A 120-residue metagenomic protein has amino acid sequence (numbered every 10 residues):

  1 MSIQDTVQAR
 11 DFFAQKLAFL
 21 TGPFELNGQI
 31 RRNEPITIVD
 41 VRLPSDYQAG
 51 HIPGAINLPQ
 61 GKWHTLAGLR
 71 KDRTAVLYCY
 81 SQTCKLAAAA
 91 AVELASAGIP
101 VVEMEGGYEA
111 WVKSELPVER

Functional and structural regions predicted by a protein language model:
M1-I38, R42-D46, R120: Flexible, polar/low-complexity N-terminal or interdomain linker segments that lie immediately upstream of folded
T21, P59, E105: Short loop/edge segments at beta-strand edges and connector loops that shape dinucleotide/nucleotide cofactor-binding
N33-I38, P53-G54, T74, P100: Short active-site oxyanion
D40, A55, L94: Terminal peptide-recognition signature
I56, T74, V118-R120: Short, hinge-like loop/turn segments at secondary-structure boundaries
I56-H64: Glycine-rich, highly charged phosphate/nucleotide-binding loops
H64, L69-V112: Catalytic cysteine-centered active loop of the rhodanese-like fold, especially the PTP/DSP P-loop
